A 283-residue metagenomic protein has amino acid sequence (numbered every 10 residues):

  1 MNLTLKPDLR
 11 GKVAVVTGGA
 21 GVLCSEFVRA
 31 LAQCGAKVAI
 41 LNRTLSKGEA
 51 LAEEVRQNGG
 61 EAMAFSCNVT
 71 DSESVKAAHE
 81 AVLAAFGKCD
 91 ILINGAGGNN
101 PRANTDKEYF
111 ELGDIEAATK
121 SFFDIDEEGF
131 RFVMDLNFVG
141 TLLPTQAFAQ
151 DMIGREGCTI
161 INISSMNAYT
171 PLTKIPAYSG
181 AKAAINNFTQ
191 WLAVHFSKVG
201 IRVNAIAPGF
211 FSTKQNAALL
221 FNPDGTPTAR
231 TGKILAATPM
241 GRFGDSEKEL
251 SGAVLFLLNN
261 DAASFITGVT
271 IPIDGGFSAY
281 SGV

Functional and structural regions predicted by a protein language model:
P7-A39: Canonical Rossmann dinucleotide-binding motif of NAD(H)/NADP(H)-dependent dehydrogenases/reductases, specifically
A103-F122, D126-R131, I234: Substrate-binding pocket helix/loop in short-chain dehydrogenase/reductase
D124, E128, T226-K248: Catalytic Tyr-x(3-8)-Lys segment
T145, A181: Active-site helix of classical SDR
Q150, V194-H195: Alpha-helical segment proximal to the catalytic Tyr-Lys
S165: Residue(s) in the substrate-gating loop at a strand-loop-helix junction that position the organic substrate next
F243-I273, S278: C-terminal substrate-recognition "lid" of short-chain dehydrogenase/reductases
